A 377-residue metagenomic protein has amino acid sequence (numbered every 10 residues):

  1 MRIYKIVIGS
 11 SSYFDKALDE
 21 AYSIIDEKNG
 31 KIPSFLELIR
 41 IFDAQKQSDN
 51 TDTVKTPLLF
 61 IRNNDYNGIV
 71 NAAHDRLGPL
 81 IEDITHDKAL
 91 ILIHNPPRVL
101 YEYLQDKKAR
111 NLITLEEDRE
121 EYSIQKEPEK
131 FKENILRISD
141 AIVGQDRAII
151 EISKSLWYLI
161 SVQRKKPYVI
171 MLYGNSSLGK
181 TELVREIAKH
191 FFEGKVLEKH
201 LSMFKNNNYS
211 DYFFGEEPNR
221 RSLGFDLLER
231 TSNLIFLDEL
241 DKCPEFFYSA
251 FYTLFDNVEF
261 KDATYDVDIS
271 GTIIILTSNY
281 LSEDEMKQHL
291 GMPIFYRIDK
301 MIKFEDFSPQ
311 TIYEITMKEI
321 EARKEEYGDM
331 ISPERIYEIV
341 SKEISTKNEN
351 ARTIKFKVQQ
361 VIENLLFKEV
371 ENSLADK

Functional and structural regions predicted by a protein language model:
M1-E121: N-terminal accessory segments that target, anchor, or regulate ATP-driven/P-loop NTPase machines and associated
R2-G30, K166-K199: Walker A/P-loop
L38-T56, P79, Y212-E239, T264: Conserved alpha-helical scaffold flanking the Walker A/P-loop in AAA+ ATPase domains
T53-D75, E229-D256, E285-I294, P309-Y313: Conserved AAA+/SF3 P-loop NTPase catalytic/coupling segment centered on the Walker-B
N95-E102, N219-L223, E239-F247, F255-Q310 (+1 more regions): Canonical AAA+ ATPase core
Y103-K126, G194, K287-D306: A short helix-turn-beta junction within AAA+ P-loop NTPase domains corresponding to the substrate/partner-engaging
P128-I170, I354, I362-K368: Pre-Walker A (pre-P-loop) alpha-helix and adjacent loop at the N terminus of AAA/AAA+ ATPase modules, a conserved
H190-P218: AAA+/P-loop NTPase substrate/partner-engagement loops
